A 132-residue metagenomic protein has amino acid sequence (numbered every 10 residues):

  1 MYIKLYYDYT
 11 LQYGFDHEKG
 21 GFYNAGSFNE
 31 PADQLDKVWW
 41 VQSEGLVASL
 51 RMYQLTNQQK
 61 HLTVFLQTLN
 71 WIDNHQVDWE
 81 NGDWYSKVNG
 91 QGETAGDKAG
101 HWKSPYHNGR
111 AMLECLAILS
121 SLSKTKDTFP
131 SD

Functional and structural regions predicted by a protein language model:
M1-D132: Glycan-recognition and catalytic cores of secretory/periplasmic carbohydrate-active enzymes
